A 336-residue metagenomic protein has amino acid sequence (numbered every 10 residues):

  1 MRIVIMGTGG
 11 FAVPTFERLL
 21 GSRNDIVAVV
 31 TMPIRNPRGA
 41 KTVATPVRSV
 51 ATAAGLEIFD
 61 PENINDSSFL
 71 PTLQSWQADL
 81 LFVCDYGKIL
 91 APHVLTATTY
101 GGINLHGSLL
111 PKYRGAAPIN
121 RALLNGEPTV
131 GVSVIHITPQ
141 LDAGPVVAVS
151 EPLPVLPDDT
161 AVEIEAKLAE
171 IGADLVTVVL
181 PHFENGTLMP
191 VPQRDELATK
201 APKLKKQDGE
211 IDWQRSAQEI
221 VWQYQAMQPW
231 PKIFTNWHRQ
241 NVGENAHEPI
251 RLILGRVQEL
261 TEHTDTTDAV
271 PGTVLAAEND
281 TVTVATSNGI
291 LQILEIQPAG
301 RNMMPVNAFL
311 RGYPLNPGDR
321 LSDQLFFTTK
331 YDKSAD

Functional and structural regions predicted by a protein language model:
M1-T42: N-terminal Rossmann-like dinucleotide-binding module
R2-V4, D25-A28, E57-W76, L81 (+1 more regions): Internal alpha/beta domain cores that form substrate/cofactor-binding pockets in large enzymes and binding proteins
V13, A44, D66-L70, A116: Structural motif corresponding to alpha-helix initiation and N-cap regions
V13, E17-G21, L70-Q74, P92 (+1 more regions): Amphipathic, non-transmembrane alpha-helical secondary structure
G21-S22, M32, L80-K200, K205-Q207: Donor/substrate-binding cores of folate-linked one-carbon enzymes
T31-N36, V43-E62: Conserved nucleotide-sugar phosphate-binding/catalytic loop shared by glycosyltransferases and other
D195-D336: Internal anion-binding site segments
